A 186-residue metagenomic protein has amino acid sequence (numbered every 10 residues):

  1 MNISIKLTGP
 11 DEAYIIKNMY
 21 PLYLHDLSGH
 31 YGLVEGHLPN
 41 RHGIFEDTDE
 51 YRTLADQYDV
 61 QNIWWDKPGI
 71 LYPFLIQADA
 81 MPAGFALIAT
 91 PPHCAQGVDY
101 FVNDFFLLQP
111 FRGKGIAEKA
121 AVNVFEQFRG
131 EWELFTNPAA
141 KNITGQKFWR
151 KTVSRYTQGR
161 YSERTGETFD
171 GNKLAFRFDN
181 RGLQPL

Functional and structural regions predicted by a protein language model:
M1-H42, G182-L186: Conserved N-terminal entry element of GNAT/NAT acetyltransferase domains
L33-P73: Active-site rim helix/loop that mediates acceptor-substrate recognition in acyltransferases
P73-L75, M81-T90, F101, F106: Conserved beta-strand in the GNAT
P91-V102, R112, G130: A conserved beta-turn-beta hairpin within the catalytic core of GNAT-like acetyltransferases that forms part
D104-L107, G113-E126, K147: Conserved acetyl-CoA-binding loop-helix of GNAT-fold acetyltransferases
F125, R150-G159: Conserved acetyl-CoA-binding loop of GNAT-fold acetyltransferases
F135-R150, E167-G171: Conserved beta-strand-loop-alpha-helix junction that forms the acyl-donor binding cleft
K141, R155-L186: C-terminal "cap" of GNAT-fold acetyltransferases
